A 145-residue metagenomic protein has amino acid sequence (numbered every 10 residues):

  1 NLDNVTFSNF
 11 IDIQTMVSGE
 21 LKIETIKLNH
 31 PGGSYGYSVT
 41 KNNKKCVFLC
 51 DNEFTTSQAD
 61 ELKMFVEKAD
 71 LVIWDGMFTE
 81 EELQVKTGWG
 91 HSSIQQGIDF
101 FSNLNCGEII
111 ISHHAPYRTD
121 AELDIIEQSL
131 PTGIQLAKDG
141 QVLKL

Functional and structural regions predicted by a protein language model:
N1-L49, E53-M64, A69-L71, D120-L145: Binuclear metal-dependent hydrolase catalytic cores
F65-L145: Acidic/His-rich, metal-assisted hydrolase cores and their charged scaffolds
